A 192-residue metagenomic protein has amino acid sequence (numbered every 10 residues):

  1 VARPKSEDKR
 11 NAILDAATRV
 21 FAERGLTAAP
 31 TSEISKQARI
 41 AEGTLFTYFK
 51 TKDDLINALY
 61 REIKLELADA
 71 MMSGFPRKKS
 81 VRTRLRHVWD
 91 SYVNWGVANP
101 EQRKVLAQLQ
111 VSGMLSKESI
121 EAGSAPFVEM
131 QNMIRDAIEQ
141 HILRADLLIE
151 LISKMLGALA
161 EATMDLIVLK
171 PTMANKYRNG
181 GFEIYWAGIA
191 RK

Functional and structural regions predicted by a protein language model:
V1-R24, A28-Q37, D54: Basic, helix-initiating cap at the start of DNA-binding domains
L26-T27, L143, L169: Conserved hydrophobic residue
A38-F49: Short hydrophobic/aromatic patch on the recognition helix
I56-I63: Alpha-helical DNA-contacting segments of helix-turn-helix folds
A58, M72-A98, S153-L156: Hydrophobic alpha-helical connector segments
L65-A68, A98, L115-I142, I149-K154: Amphipathic alpha-helical packing segments from all-alpha helical-bundle domains
H87, S91-N94, V128, N132-Q140 (+2 more regions): C-terminal peripheral helix-coil segments that are non-catalytic and often amphipathic
G96-L115, N132, D165: Amphipathic alpha-helical segments used for helix-helix packing
